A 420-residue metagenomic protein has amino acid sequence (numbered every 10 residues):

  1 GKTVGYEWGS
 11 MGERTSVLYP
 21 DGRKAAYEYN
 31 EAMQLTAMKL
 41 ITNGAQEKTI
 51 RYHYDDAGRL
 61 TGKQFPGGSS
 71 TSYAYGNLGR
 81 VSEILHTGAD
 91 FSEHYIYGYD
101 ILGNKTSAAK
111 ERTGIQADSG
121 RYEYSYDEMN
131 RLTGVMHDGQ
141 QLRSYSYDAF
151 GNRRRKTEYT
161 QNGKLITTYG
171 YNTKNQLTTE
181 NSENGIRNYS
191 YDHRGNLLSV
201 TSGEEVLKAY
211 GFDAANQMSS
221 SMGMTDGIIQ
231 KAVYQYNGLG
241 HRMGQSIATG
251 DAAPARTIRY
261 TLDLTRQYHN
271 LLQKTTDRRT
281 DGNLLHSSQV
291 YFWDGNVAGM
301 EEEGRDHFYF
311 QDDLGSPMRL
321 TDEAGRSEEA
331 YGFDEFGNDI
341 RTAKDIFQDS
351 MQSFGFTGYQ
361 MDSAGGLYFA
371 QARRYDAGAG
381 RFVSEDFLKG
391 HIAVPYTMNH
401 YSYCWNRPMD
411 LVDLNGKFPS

Functional and structural regions predicted by a protein language model:
G1-Y19, R23-F65, S69-G88, S92-A117 (+17 more regions): Beta-strand elements of repeat-based all-beta scaffolds
K2, N415-S420: Low-complexity, glycine/serine/proline-rich disordered segments that function as export/translocation leaders
E31, N162, I166-T173, T179 (+4 more regions): A motif-centric feature for acidic-aromatic and gly/ser/thr-rich catalytic loops and repeats
Y145, Y331, A372-R373, Y401: Conserved GNAT-family N-acetyltransferase fold
H193, A214, D313, D376: A cytosolic small-molecule/anion-sensing beta-strand core signal
H391-Y396: Short linker/helix segments within small regulatory modules
